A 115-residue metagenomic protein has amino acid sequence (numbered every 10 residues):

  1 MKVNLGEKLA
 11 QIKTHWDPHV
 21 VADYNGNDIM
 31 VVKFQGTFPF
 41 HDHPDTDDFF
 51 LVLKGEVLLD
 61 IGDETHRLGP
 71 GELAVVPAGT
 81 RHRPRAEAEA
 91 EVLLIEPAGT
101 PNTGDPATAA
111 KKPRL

Functional and structural regions predicted by a protein language model:
M1-M30, T108-L115: A short, N-terminal "cap"/entry segment at the start of jelly-roll beta-barrel domains of the cupin/DSBH fold
T14-H15, D28-P44: Conserved short histidine dyad/triad with adjacent acidic residue
N25, L53-K54, G69-P70, A88: A cytosolic small-molecule/anion-sensing beta-strand core signal
G26-D28, Q35-T37, E56-L58, T65 (+1 more regions): Short, charged/polar surface micro-motifs in flexible loops or helix N-caps
N27-I29, D47, A90: Change "...and in nucleic-acid phosphodiester-cleaving endonucleases..." to "...and in nucleic-acid processing enzymes
K33-F34, H43-D60, I95: Short, conserved beta-strand element in jelly-roll/cupin
G62-A78: Short acidic-glycine-tyrosine-enriched beta hairpin
A78-P106: Ligand-binding loop in jelly-roll beta-barrel domains
